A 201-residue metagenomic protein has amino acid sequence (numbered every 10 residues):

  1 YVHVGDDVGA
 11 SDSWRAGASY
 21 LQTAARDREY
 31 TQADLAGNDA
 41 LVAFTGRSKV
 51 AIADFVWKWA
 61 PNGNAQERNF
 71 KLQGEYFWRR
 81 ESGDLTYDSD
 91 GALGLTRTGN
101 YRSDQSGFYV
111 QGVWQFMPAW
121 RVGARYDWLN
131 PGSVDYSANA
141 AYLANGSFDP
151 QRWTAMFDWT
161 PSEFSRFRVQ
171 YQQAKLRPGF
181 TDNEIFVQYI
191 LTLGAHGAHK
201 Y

Functional and structural regions predicted by a protein language model:
D6, Y20-R26, W59, Y76-S82 (+3 more regions): Transmembrane beta-strands of outer-membrane beta-barrel pores
D7-A16, A60-F70, A119, F164 (+1 more regions): Short loop/turn motifs that connect adjacent beta-strands in outer-membrane beta-barrel proteins
W14-A18, A53, R68-G74, V110 (+4 more regions): Transmembrane beta-strands of outer-membrane beta-barrel proteins
D27-A40, S82-Y101, S133-L143, G179-E184 (+1 more regions): Outer-membrane beta-barrel translocator domains and adjoining extracellular loop/strand segments of Gram-negative
F44-D88: Oxyanion-binding "anion nests"
R47-A51, D104-F108, D149-W153, T181-I185: Residues that define the transmembrane beta-barrel architecture of outer-membrane proteins
A53-F55, W159, D182-Y201: Outer-membrane beta-barrel "beta-signal"
A119-F164, R168-Q172, Y201: Outer membrane beta-barrel transmembrane domains
